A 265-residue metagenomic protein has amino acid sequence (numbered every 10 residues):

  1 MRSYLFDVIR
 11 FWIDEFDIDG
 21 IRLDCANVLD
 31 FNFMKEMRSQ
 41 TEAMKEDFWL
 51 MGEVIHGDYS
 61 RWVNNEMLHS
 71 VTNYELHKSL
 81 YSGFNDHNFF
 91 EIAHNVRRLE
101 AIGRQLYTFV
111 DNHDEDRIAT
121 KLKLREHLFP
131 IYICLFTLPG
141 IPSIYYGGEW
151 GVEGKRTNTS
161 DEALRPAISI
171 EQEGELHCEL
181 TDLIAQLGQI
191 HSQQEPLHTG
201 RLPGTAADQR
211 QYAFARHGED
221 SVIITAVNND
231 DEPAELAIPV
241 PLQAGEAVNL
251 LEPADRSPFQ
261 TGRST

Functional and structural regions predicted by a protein language model:
M1-E15, H127-Y132: Short, acidic/polar
D14-D17, D24-I102, L106, R125 (+7 more regions): Active-site-proximal helices and loops of the catalytic beta/alpha 8
G20-R22, W49-G52, Y107-F109, F136-T137 (+2 more regions): Structural recognition of the beta-strand scaffold that forms the well-ordered cores of secreted hydrolase catalytic
I118-K123: Short, solvent-exposed helix-loop connector elements
Y145-K155: Short acidic/histidine-rich active-site segments
T199-S221: Surface beta-strand/loop "capping" patches
D230-T265: C-terminal beta-sandwich/jelly-roll accessory domains of carbohydrate-active enzymes
